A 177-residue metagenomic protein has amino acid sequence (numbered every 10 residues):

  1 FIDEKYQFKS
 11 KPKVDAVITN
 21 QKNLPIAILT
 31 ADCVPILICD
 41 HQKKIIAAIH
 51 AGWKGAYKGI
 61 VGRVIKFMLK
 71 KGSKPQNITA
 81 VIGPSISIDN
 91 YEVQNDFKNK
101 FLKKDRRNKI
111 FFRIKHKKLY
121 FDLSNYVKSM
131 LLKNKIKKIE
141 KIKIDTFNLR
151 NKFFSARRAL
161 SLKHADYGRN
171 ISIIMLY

Functional and structural regions predicted by a protein language model:
F1-Y177: Active-site microenvironment for binding and transforming phosphate-containing groups
